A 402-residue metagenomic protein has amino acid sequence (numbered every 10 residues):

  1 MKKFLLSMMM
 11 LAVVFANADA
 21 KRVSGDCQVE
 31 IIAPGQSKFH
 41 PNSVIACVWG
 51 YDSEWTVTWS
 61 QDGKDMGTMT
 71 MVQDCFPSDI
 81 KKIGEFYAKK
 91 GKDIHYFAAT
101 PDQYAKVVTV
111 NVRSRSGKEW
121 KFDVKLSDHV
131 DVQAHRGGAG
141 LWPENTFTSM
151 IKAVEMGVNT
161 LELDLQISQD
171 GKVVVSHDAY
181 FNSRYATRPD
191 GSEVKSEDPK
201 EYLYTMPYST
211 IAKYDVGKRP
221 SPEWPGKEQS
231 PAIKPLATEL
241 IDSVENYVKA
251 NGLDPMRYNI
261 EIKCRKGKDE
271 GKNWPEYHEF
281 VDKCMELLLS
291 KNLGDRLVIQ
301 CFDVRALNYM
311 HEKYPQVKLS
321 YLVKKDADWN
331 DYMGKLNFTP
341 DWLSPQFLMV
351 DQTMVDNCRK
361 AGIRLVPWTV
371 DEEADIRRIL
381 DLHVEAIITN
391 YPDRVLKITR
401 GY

Functional and structural regions predicted by a protein language model:
F4-V13: Sec-dependent N-terminal signal peptides
A16-A20: Boundary at the C-terminal end of the N-terminal hydrophobic targeting segment
R22-V44, S127: Short, compositionally biased P/S/T/A/G/V-rich stretches that sit at domain boundaries
A46, Y104, T109, K121-Y402: Phosphate-group recognition and catalysis centered on beta-loop-alpha active-site segments
G50-E54: Short proline/glycine-enriched turn/loop motifs at strand-loop junctions of beta-rich domains
V57-W59: Short beta-strand elements bearing conserved aromatic residues within extracellular beta-rich modules
F76-A98: Aromatic sugar-binding surface patches on proteins that engage polysaccharides or sugar-phosphate polymers
R115-W120: Short acidic/polar inter-strand loop motif in beta-rich domains
